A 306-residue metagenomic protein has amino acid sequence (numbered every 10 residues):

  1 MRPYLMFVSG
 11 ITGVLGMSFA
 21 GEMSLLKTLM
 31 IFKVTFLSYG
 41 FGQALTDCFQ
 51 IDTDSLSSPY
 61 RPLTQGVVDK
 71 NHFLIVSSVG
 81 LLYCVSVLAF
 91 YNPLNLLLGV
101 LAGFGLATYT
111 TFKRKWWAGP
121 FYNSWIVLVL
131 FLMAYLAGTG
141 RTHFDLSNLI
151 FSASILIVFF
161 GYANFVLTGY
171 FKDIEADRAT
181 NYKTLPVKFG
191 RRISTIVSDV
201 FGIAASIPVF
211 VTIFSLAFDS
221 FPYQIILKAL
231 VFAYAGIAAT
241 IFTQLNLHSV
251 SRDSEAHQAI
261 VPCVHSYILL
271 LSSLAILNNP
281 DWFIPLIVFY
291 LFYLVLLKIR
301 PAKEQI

Functional and structural regions predicted by a protein language model:
M1-I306: Multi-pass alpha-helical membrane architecture of UbiA-family and related isoprenoid/lipid prenyltransferases
